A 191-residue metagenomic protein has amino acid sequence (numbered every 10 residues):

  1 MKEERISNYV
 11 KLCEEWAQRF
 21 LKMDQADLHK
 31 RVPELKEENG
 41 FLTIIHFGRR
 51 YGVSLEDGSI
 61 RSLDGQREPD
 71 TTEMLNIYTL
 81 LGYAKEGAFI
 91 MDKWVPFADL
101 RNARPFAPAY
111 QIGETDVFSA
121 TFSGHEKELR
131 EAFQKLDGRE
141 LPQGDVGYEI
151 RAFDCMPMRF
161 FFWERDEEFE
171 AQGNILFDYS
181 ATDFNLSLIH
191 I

Functional and structural regions predicted by a protein language model:
M1-G40, E73, G82-L136: Short Lys/Arg-enriched alpha/beta "domain-start" segment
K2, I6, L21-K22, E37 (+2 more regions): N-terminal leader/targeting peptides and immediately adjacent processing regions
L28-L55, E140-E164: Amphipathic, interaction-prone secondary-structure segments
R49-L75, W163-S187: Intrinsically disordered, low-complexity regulatory segments enriched in Ser/Thr/Pro and charged residues
G65, F106, V117, T121 (+2 more regions): Conserved aromatic-histidine-acidic binding/catalytic patches
S123-D183: Conserved binding-pocket/active-site segment within a compact domain
I189-I191: Conserved small/polar residues in nucleotide/adenosyl-binding loops
